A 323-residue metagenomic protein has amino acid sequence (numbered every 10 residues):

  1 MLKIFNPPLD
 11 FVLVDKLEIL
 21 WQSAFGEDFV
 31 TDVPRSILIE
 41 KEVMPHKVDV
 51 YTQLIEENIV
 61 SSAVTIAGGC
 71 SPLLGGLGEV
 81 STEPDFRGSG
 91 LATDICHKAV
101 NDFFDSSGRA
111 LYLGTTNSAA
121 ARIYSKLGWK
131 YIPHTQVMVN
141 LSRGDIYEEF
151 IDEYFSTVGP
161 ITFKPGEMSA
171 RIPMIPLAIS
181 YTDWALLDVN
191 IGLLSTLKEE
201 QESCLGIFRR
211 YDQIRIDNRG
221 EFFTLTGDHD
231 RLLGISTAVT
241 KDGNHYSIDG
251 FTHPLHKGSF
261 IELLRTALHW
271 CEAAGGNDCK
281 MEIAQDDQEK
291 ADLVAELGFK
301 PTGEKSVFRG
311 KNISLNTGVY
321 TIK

Functional and structural regions predicted by a protein language model:
M1-E40, M44, V50-I55, I59 (+3 more regions): Short amphipathic alpha-helix that is part of the acyltransferase structural core
T52, N58-A67, L74-S81, F222-T224 (+1 more regions): Conserved beta-strand in the GNAT
L73-P84, V239-K257: Conserved acetyl-CoA binding element of GNAT-fold acetyltransferases
T82, G88-N101, K126, K257-C271 (+1 more regions): Conserved acetyl-CoA-binding loop-helix of GNAT-fold acetyltransferases
F103-T116, A273-A284: Conserved GNAT acetyl-CoA-binding A-motif
R109, N117-T135, Q285-G303: Conserved active-site alpha-helix within GNAT-family acetyltransferase domains
Y112-G114, K130-F150, E282, K300-S314: Conserved catalytic-core motifs of GNAT/GCN5-like acyltransferases
P254-K323: Non-catalytic C-terminal interaction regions
